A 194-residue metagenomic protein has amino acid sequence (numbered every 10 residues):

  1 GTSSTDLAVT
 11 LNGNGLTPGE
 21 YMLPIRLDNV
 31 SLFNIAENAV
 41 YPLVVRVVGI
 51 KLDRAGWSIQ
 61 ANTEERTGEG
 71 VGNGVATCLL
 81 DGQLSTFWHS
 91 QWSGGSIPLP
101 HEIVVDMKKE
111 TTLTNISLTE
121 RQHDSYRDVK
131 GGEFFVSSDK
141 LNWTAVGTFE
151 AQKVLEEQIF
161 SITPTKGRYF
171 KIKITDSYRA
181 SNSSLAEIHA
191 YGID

Functional and structural regions predicted by a protein language model:
G1-R54: Short boundary segments that mark the start of a structured unit
S3-L7, H101-I103, E156-F160: Short strand-edge motifs at loop-to-beta-strand transitions and within beta-strands of extracellular beta-rich domains
T10, D106, S117-T119: Short edge beta-strand/loop segments characteristic of extracellular beta-sandwich folds
N12-G13, W88-G95, E102-I103, G147-T148 (+1 more regions): Beta-strand-rich interaction surfaces with strong enrichment in secreted/lumenal proteins
P42-K108, R121-R127, I193-D194: Disordered, acidic Ser/Thr/Pro-rich linker "stalks" and the adjacent N-terminal cap of the next globular domain
P98-L99, S125-D194: Trp- and acidic/polar-enriched beta-sheet ligand-binding modules for extracellular glycan and matrix recognition
E102-T114, S161-K166: Extracellular and analogous surface-interaction loops
T111-D124, I172: A short beta-strand element within beta-rich, extracytoplasmic domains of secreted/secretory-pathway proteins
